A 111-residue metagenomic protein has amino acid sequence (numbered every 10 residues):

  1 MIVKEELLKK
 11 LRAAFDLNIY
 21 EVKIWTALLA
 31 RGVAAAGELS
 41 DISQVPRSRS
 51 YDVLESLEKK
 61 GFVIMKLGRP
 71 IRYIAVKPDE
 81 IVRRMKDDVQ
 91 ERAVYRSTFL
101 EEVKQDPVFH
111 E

Functional and structural regions predicted by a protein language model:
K10-E21, A35, I64-D88: Short, cationic-aromatic polyanion-contact patches
K23-A27: Pre-recognition alpha-helix immediately N-terminal to the DNA-recognition helix within helix-turn-helix or winged-helix
L28-G32: Short helix-to-turn junction characteristic of helix-turn-helix DNA-binding domains, especially the helix
E38-S43: A short acidic, leucine-rich amphipathic alpha-helix
V53-K59: Alpha-helical DNA-recognition elements
E80-E111: Amphipathic alpha-helical dimerization/coiled-coil segments that flank or bridge DNA-binding/regulatory modules
